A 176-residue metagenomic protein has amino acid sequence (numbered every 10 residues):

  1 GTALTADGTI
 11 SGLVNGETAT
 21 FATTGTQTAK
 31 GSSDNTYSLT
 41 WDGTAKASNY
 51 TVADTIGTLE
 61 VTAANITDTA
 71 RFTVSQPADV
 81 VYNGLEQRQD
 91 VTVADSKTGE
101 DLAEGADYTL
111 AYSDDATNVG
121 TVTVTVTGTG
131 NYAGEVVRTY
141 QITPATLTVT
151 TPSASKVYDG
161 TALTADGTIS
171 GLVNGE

Functional and structural regions predicted by a protein language model:
G1-E176: Solvent-exposed beta-strand/loop surfaces, strongest in extracytoplasmic domains of secreted and cell-surface proteins
